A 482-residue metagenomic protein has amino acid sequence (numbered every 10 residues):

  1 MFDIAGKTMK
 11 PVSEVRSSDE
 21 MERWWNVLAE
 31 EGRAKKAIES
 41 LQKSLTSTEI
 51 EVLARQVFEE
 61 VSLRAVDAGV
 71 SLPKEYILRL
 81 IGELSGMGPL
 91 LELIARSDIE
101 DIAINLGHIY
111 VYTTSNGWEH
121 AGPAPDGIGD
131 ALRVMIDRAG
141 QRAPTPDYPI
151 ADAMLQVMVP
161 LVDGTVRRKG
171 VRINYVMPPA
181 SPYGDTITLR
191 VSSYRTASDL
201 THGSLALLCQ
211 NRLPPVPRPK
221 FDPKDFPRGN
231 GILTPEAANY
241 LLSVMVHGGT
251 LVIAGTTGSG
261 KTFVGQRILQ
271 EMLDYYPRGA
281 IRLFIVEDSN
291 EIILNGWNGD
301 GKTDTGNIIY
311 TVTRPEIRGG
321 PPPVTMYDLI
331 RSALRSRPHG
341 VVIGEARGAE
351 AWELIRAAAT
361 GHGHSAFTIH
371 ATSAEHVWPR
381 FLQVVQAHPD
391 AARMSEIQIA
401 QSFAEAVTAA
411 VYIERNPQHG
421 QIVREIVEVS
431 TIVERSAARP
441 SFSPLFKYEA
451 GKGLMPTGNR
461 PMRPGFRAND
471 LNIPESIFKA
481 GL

Functional and structural regions predicted by a protein language model:
M1-L161: N-terminal accessory targeting/assembly segments
I102, Y175, H362, V407: Residue-level signature of catalytic and energy-coupling elements of molecular machines, predominantly ATP/GTP-dependent
I104-L106, T113, L155, M177-P179 (+4 more regions): Flexible glycine-/small-residue-rich
N116-D126, R133, D137-H247: P-loop NTP-binding catalytic core
A238, G248-A254, F263, R267-A404 (+1 more regions): Switch/coupling sub-region of P-loop NTPases
G260: Conserved glycine(s) of the Walker
A410-Y412: Short, well-ordered beta-strand core segments
Q418-L482: NTP-binding/hydrolysis catalytic cores, primarily Walker-type P-loop NTPases
